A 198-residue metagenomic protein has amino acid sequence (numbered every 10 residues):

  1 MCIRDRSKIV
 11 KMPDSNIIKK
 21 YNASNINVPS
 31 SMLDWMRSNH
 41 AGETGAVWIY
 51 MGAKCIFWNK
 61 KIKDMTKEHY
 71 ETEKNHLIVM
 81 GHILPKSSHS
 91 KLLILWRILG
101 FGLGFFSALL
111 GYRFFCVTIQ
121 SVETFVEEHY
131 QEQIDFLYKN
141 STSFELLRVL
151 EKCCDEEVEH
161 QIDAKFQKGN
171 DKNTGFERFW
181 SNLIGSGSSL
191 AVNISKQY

Functional and structural regions predicted by a protein language model:
R4-Y198: Non-heme di-metal
